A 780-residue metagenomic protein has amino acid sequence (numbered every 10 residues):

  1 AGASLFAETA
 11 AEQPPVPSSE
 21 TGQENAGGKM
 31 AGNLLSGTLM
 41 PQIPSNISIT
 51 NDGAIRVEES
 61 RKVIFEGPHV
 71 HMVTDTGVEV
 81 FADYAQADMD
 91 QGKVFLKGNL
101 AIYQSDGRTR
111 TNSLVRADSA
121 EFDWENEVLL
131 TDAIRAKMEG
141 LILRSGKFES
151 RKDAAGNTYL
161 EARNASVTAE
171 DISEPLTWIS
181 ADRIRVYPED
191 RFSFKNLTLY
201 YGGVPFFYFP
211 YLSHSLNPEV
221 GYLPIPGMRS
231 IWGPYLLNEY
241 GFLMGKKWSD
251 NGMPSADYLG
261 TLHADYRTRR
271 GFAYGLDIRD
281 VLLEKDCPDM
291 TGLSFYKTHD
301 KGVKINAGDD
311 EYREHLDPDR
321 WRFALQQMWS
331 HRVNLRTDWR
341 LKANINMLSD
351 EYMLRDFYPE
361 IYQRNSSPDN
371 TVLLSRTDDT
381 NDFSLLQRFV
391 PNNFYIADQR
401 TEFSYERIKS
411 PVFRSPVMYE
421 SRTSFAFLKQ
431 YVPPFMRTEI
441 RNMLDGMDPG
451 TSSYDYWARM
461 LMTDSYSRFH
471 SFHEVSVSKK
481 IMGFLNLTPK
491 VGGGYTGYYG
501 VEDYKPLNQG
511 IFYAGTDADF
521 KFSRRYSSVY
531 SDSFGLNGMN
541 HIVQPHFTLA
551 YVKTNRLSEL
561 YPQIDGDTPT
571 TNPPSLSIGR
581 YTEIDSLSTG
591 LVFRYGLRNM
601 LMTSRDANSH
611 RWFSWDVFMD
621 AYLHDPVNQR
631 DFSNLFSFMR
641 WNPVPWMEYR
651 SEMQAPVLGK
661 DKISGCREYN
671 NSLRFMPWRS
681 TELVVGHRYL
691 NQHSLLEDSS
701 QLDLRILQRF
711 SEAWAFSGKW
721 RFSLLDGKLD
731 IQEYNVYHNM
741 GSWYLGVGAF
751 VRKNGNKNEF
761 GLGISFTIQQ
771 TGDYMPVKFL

Functional and structural regions predicted by a protein language model:
A1-F6: C-terminal segment of classical bacterial N-terminal signal peptides
E8-N370, F469-H473, H693-L696, S700 (+2 more regions): Structural signature for solvent-exposed beta-strand/loop edge elements and short helix-capping sites, enriched
I64-F65, V70-D88, M244, W248-Y296 (+2 more regions): Well-ordered, non-transmembrane segments within structured domains
R116-E121, V128-L130, E149, N157-L160 (+9 more regions): Outer-membrane beta-barrel translocator/pore domains, especially the C-terminal barrels of Gram-negative outer-membrane
H263-Y266, D317, Y362, N393 (+3 more regions): Conserved aromatic-histidine-acidic binding/catalytic patches
I361-N365, L373-S375, D382-I396: Zinc-dependent metallopeptidase catalytic helix centered on the HExxH motif and its immediate flanking segment
